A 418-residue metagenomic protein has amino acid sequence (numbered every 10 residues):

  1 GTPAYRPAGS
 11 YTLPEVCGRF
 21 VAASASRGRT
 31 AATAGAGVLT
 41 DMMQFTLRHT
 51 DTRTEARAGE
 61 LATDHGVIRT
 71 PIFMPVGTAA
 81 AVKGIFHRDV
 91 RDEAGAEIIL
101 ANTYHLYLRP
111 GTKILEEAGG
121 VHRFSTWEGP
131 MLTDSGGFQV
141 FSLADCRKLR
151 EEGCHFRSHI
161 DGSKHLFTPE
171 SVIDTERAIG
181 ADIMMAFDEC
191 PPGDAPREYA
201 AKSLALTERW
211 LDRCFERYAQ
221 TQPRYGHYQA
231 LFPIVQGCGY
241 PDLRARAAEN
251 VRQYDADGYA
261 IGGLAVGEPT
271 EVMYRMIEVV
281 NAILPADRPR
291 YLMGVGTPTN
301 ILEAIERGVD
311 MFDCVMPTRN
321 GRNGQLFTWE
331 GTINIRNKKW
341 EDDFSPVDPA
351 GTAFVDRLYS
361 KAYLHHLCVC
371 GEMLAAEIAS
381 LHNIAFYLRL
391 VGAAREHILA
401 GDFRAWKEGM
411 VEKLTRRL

Functional and structural regions predicted by a protein language model:
G1-A4, L13, A23-S24: Intrinsic, low-complexity polybasic segments
P7, C17-R19, S26-G28, G35: Short Gly/Ser/Thr- and charged-rich N-terminal loops/segments that act as flexible capping/hinge elements
T40-R224, K338-E341: Non-catalytic, usually N-terminal nucleic-acid engagement modules in DNA/RNA processing proteins
D41-E60, I68-M74, K83-G84, D188-D194 (+1 more regions): C-terminal extensions of enzymes
G66, I99, D134, E176 (+5 more regions): Conserved, mostly hydrophobic/aromatic
S171, T175, K202-R213, R246 (+4 more regions): A non-catalytic, amphipathic alpha-helix used as a structural packing/dimerization or gating element in enzyme scaffolds
G193-R197, A201, G258-L264, M373-A376: Glycine- and acidic
A205-E208, R217, T221, Y228-V347: Glycine-rich phosphate/ribose-binding loops and adjacent secondary-structure elements that form binding surfaces
